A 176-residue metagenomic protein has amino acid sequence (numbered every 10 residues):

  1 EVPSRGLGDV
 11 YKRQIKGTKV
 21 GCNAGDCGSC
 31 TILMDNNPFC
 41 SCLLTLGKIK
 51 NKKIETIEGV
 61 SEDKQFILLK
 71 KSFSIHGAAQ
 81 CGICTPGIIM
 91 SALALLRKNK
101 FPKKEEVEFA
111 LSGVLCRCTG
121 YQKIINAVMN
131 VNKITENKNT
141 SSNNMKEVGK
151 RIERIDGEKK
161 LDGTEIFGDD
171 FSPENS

Functional and structural regions predicted by a protein language model:
E1-Y11: Single conserved hydrophobic/aromatic residue that forms the stacking wall/gate of nucleotide- or nucleobase-binding
K12-G28, V60-I83, K98-R117: Immediate flanking context of iron-sulfur cluster ligation sites
I15-K16, C27, V114, Q122-A127 (+1 more regions): Cofactor-binding beta-sheet edge motifs in enzyme active sites
C22, L44, I54, F171-S176: A broadly structural signal marking compact, well-ordered functional cores that mediate small-ligand/cofactor/substrate
S29-V60, P86-A110, Y121-N137: Iron-sulfur (Fe-S) cluster-binding segments and ferredoxin-like electron-carrier domains, especially [2Fe-2S]
K50-K52, H76-A78, N175-S176: Short coil/turn connectors at secondary-structure junctions
